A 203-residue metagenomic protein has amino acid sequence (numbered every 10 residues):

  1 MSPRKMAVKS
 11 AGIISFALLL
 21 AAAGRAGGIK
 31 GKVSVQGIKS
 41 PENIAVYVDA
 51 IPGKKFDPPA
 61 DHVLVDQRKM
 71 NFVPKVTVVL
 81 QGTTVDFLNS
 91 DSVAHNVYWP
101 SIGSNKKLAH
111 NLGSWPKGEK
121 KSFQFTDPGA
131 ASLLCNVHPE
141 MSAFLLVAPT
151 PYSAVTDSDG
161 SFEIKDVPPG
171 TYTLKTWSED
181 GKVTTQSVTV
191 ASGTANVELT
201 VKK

Functional and structural regions predicted by a protein language model:
M1-V8: N-terminal secretory signal peptides that target proteins for export/translocation
P3, A17, P116-K120: General structural signal for secondary-structure boundaries
K9-G12, Q36: Short N-terminal leader segment in a subset of presequences, especially plant chloroplast and some mitochondrial
A11-A21: Bacterial N-terminal signal peptides
R25-K203: Extracytoplasmic copper-binding redox domains, predominantly the cupredoxin/blue-copper superfamily
